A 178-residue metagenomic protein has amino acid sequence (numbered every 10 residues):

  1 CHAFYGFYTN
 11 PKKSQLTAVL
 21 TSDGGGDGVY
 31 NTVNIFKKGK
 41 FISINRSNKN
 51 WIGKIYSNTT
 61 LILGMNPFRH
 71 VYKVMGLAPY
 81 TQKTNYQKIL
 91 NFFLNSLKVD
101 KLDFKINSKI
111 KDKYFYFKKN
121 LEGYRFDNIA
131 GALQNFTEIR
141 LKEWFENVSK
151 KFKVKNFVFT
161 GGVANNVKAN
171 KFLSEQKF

Functional and structural regions predicted by a protein language model:
C1-F178: Short acidic/glycine-rich loops and adjacent helix/strand connectors that line catalytic pockets where negatively
